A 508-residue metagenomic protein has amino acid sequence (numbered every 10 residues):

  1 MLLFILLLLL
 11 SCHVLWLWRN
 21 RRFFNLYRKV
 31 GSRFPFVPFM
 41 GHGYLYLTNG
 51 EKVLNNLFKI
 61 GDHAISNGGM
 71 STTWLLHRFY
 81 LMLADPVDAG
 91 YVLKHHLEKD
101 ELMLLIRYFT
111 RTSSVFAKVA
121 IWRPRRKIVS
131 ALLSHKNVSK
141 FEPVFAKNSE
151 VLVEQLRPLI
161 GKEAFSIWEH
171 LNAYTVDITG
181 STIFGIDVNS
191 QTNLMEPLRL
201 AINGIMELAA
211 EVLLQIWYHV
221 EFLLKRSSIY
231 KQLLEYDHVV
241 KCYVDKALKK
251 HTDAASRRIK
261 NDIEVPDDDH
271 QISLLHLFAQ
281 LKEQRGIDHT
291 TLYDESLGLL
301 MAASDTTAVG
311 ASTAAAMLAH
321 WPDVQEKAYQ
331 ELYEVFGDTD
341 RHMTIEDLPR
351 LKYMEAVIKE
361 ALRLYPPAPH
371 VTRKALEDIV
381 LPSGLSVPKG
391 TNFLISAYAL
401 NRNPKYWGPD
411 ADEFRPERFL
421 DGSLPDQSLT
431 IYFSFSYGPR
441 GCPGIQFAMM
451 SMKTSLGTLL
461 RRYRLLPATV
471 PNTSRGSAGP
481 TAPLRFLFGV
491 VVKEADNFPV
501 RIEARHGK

Functional and structural regions predicted by a protein language model:
M1-H13, T73-L81, K136-K147, R157-S181 (+7 more regions): Cytochrome P450
L2-T110, A120, P124, A146-Q155 (+4 more regions): N-terminal membrane-proximal hinge/A-helix region immediately C-terminal to the signal-anchor transmembrane segment
Y44-G68, H342-S383, D496, R505: Conserved cytochrome P450 K-helix E-x-x-R motif and the immediately C-terminal K′/meander segment
A131, A302, D421-S455, P483-L487: Cytochrome P450 heme-thiolate "Cys pocket" and heme-binding signature region
S134-K136, Y236-G310, T344-E346, R418: Conserved cytochrome P450 catalytic core segment spanning the I/J/K helices
T175, T179, F184, Y236 (+8 more regions): Central I-helix of cytochrome P450 enzymes
P322-V324, F393, I445-V491: Cytochrome P450 heme-binding "Cys pocket" and the immediately downstream C-terminal segment
Y365, I395-S423: Conserved cytochrome P450 K-helix/beta-meander segment immediately N-terminal to the heme-binding cysteine loop
